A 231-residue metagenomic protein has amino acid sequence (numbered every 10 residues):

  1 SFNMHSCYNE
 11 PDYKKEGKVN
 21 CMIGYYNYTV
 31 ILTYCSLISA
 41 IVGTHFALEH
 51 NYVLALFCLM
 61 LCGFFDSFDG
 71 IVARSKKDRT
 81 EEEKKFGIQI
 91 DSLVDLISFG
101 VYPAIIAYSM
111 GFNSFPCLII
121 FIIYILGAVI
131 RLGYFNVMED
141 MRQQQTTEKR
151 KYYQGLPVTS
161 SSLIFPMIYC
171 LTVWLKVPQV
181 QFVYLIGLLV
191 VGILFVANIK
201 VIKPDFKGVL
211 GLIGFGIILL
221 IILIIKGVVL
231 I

Functional and structural regions predicted by a protein language model:
S1-N20, Q145-I231: C-terminal membrane-associated helical module and adjoining short loops/tails
C21-L32: N-terminal membrane topogenic signal
I31-Q89, I120-I125, G187: Membrane-embedded alpha-helical segments that form the functional core of polytopic membrane enzymes, especially those
C35-A40, D95-A104, P157-C170, L188: Core segments of transmembrane alpha-helices that mediate helix-helix packing or line hydrophobic substrate/ligand
V42-L56, I97, V101-I122, I168-V183 (+1 more regions): Helix-coil boundary and interhelical linker segments in multi-pass alpha-helical membrane proteins
F68-K84, Y134-K151: Cytosolic, membrane-interface loops and tails of multi-pass inner-membrane proteins
G70-P116: Basic, amphipathic juxtamembrane/active-site segments that coordinate anionic phosphate or diphosphate groups
Y124-M138, L189-I202: Transmembrane alpha-helical segments that form the membrane-embedded catalytic/substrate-channel core of multi-pass
